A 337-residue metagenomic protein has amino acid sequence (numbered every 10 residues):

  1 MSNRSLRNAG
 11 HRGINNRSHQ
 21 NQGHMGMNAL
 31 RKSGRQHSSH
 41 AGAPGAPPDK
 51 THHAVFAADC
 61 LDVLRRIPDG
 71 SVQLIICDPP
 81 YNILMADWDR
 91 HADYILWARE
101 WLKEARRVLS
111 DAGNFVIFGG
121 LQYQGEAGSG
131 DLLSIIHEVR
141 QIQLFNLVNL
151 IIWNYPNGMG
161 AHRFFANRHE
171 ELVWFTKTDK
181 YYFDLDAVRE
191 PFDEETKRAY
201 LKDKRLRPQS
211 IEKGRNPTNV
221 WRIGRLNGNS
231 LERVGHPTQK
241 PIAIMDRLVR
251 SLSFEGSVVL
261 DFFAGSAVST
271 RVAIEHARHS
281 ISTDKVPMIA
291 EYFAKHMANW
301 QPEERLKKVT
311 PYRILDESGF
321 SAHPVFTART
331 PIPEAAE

Functional and structural regions predicted by a protein language model:
S2-Y292, P333-E337: Core catalytic lobe of class I
M288-E337: PRPP-dependent phosphoribosyltransferase catalytic core
